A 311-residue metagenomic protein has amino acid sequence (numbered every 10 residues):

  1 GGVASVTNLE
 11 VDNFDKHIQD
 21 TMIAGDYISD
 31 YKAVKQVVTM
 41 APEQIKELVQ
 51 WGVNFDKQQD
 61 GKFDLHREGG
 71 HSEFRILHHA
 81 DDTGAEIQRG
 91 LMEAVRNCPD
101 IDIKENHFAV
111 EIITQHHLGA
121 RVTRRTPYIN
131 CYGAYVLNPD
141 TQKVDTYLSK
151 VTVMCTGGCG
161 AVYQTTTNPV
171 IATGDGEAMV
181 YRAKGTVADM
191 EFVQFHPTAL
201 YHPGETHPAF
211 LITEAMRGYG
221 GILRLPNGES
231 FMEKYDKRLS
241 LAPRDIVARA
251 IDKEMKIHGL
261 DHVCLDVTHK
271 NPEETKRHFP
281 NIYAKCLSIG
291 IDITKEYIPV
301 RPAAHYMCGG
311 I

Functional and structural regions predicted by a protein language model:
A4-V37: Glycine-rich active-site loop/strand segments that organize a redox cofactor
A24-D64: Rossmann-like flavin
G25-S29, H66-R75, T156-G160, H262-D266: Gly-rich Lys/Arg/Thr-decorated short loops/hinges at beta-loop-alpha junctions or inter-strand turns that position
S29-P42, R75-E93, K104, T166-G174 (+2 more regions): Short beta-strand to alpha-helix junction loop
V49-K143, L148, C155, A199-P203 (+1 more regions): Conserved redox-cofactor binding core of oxidoreductases
Y147-G157, V180, G228: Short hydrophobic core segments
V162-A183, I311: A conserved FAD-binding loop/helix module that cradles the flavin
M179, G185-A304: An anion/pyrophosphate-binding glycine-rich loop and adjacent beta-alpha core in soluble alpha-beta enzymes
